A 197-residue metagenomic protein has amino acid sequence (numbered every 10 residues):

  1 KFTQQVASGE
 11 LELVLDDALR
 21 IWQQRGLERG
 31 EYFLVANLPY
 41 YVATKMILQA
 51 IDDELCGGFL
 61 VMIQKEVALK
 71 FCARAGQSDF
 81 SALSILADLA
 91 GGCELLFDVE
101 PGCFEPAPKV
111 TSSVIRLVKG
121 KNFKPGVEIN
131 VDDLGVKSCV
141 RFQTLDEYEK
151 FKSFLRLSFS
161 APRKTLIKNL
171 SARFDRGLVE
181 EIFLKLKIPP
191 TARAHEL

Functional and structural regions predicted by a protein language model:
K1-I129, F142-D146, S153: Catalytic cores of RNA-modifying enzymes
F71, I182-F183: A structural signal for short hydrophobic/aromatic patches embedded in well-ordered alpha helices
S113-K119, K124-G126, F142-V179, K185-P189: An accessory alpha-helical subdomain
I188, A192-E196: Catalytic core of IPPT-family isopentenyl/dimethylallyl transferases that prenylate adenosine-containing substrates
